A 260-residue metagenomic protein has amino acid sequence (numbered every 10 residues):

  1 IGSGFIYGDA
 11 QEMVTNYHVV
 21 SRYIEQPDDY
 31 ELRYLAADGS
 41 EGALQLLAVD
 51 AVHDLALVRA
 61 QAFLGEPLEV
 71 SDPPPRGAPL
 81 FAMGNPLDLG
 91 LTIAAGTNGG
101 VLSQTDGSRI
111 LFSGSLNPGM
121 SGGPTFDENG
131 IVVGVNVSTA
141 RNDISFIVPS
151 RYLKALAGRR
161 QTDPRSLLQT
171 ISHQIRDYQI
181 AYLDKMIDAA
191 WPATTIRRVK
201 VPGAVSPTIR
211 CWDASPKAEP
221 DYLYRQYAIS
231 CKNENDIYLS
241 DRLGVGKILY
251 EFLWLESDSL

Functional and structural regions predicted by a protein language model:
S3, Y7-A51, R76, F252 (+1 more regions): Catalytic-histidine neighborhood of serine endopeptidases, predominantly the chymotrypsin-like S1/PA family
G4-I6, L44-L46, N98, L102 (+2 more regions): Conserved hydrophobic positions within beta-strands
F5-I6, S115-N136: Catalytic nucleophile loop of clan PA
Q11, K200-W212: Short conserved aromatic/hydrophobic patches within beta-strands of well-structured domains
V19-E25, E66-R109, N117, V137-F146: Flexible, gly/ser-rich surface segments that form the specificity/activation loops bordering the active-site cleft
A36-A37, R59-L64, S71, G114-L116: A structural micro-motif recognizing beta-strand termini and the immediately following turn/loop segments
L44, V132-V199: C-terminal cap/linker of serine protease catalytic domains
R210-S259: Secretory pathway targeting signatures of secreted, lumenal, and periplasmic proteins
